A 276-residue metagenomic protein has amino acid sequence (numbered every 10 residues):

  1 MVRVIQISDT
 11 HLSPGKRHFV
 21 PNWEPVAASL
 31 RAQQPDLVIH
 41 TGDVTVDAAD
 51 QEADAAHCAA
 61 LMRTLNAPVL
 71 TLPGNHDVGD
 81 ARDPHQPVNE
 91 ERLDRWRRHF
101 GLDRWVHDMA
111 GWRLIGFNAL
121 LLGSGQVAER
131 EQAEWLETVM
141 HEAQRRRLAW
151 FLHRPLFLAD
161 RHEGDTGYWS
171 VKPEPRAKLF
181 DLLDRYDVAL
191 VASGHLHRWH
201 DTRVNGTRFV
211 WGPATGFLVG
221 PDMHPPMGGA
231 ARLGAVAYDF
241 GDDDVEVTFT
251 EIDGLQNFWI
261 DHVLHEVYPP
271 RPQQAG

Functional and structural regions predicted by a protein language model:
M1-H57, L61, A159: N-terminal active-site segment of His-dependent metallophosphoesterases
V4-Q6, V38-H40, T71-L72, W150 (+1 more regions): Residue-level marker for buried hydrophobic side chains located in beta-strands that build the well-ordered beta-sheet
D9, G42-D43, G74-N75, F117 (+2 more regions): Active-site glycine-centered loops adjacent to acidic/histidine catalytic or metal-binding residues that shape
S13-P14, G79-R82, G123, L158-H162 (+1 more regions): A short acidic, helix-capping loop that chelates divalent metal ions and anchors anionic groups
D50-R147, P173-L190, V204-P213, F217 (+1 more regions): Extended active-site neighborhood of metal-dependent phosphoesterases/phosphodiesterases
A143-D160: Short acidic, glycine-rich surface-loop motifs adjacent to enzyme active sites
L190, G234-G276: A short C-terminal boundary segment appended to hydrolase-like catalytic domains
